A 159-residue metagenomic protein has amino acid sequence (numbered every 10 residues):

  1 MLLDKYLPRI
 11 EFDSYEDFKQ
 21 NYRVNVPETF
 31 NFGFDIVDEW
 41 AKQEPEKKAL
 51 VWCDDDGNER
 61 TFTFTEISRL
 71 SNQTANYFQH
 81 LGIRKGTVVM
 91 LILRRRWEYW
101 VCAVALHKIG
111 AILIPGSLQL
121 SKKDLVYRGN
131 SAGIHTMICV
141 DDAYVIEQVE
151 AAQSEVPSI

Functional and structural regions predicted by a protein language model:
M1-V24, S154-P157: N-terminal presequences and immediately downstream first alpha-helices
L2-R9, E28-L50, R69: A short N-terminal helical cap/helix-turn-helix that marks the beginning of AMP-binding/adenylate-forming
R23-T29, R95: Active-site diphosphate/adenylate-binding microenvironment
P27-N31, T61, Q119: Short, solvent-exposed loop/helix junctions and linker helices that flank or host conserved functional motifs
D35, E39, Q73-H80, A151: Residue-level signal for well-ordered alpha-helical scaffold segments within enzymatic catalytic domains
E46, L50-V104, S121-V126: Conserved AMP-binding/adenylate-forming core of the ANL superfamily
V104, K108-I159: Structural core segment of the AMP-binding/adenylate-forming
